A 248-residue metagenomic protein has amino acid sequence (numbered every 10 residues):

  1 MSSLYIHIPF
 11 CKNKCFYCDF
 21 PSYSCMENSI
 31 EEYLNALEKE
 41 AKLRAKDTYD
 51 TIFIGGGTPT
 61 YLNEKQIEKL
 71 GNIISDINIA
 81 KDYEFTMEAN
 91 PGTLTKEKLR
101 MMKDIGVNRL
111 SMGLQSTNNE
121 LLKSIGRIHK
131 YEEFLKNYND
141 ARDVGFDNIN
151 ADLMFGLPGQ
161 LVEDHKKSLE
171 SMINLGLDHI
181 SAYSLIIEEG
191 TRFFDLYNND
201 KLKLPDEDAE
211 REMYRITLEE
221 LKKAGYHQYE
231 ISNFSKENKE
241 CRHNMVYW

Functional and structural regions predicted by a protein language model:
M1-L4: Extreme N-terminal starter segment of soluble prokaryotic enzymes
I6-I8, L114: Alpha/beta-hydrolase
P9-S22: Local cysteine-cluster metal-coordination motifs and their immediate loop/turn environment, predominantly Fe-S cluster
S22-E219: Conserved non-cysteine loop/helix-boundary elements of the Radical SAM core domain that shape
L196-W248: A C-terminal junction/extension of Radical SAM enzymes
